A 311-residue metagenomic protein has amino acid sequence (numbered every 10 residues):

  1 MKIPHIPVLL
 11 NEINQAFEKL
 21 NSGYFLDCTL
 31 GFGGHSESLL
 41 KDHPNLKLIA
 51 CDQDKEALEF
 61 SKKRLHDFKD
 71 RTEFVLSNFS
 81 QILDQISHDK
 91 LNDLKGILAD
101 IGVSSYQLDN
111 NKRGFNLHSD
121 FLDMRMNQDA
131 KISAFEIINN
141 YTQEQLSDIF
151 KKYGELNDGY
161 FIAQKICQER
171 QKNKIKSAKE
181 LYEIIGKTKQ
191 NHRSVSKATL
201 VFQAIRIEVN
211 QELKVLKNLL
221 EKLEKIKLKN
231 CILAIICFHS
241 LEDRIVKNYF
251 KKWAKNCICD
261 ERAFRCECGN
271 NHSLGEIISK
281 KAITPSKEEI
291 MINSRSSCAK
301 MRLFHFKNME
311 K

Functional and structural regions predicted by a protein language model:
M1-K311: S-adenosyl-L-methionine-dependent methyltransferase catalytic core, i.e., the SAM/SAH-binding region
